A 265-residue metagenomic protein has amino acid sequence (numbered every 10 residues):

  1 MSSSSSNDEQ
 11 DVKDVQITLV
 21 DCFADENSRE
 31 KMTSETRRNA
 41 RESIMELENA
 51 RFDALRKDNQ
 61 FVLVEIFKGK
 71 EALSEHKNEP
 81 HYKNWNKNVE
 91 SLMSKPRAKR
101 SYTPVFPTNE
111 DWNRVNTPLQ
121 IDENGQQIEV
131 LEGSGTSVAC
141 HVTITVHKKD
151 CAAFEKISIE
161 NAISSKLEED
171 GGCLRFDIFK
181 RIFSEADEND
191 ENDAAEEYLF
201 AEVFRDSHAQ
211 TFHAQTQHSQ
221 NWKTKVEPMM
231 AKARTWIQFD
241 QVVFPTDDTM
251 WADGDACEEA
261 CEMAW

Functional and structural regions predicted by a protein language model:
S2, S6-K87: Ordered, small/hydrophobic-rich secondary-structure cores
S2-D14, D53-N59, N84-T136, L174-A195 (+1 more regions): Glycine-rich beta-strand-turn "strand-cap" elements at beta-sheet edges
V15-F23, D53-K77, T136-T145, D177-Q217: Short, well-ordered beta-strand segments in beta-rich or mixed alpha/beta enzyme and ligand-binding folds
D25-N27, P104-V105, H147-K149, S207 (+1 more regions): Generic structural motif
E26-R51, H81-N84, D150-R175, H218-V226: Short amphipathic alpha-helical segments
E30-T33, A50, V62, K68 (+5 more regions): Long tandem-repeat architecture
G125-S165: Flexible, substrate/cofactor-facing loop regions flanked by secondary structure within enzyme catalytic domains
